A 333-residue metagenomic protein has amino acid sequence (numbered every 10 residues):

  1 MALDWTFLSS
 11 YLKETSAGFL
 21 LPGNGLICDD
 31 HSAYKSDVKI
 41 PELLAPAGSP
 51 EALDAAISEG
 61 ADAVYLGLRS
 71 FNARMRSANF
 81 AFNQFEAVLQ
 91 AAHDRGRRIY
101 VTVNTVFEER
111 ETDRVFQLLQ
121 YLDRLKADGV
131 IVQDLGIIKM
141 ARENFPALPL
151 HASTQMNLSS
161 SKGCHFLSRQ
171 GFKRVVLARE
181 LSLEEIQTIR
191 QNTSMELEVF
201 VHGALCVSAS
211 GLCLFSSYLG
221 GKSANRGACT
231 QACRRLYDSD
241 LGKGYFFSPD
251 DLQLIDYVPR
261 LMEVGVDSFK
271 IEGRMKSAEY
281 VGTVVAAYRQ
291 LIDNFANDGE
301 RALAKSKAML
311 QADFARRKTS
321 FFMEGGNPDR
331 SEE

Functional and structural regions predicted by a protein language model:
L8, L12, L20, H31-S32: Short hydrophobic targeting helices and cationic amphipathic motifs that mediate membrane/organellar targeting
G18, G23-G25: Residue-identity detector for glycine
Y34-S58, A63-S70, L89, R95-T105 (+4 more regions): Surface-exposed amphipathic alpha-helical tracts and adjacent flexible/coil segments at the periphery of soluble enzymes
R74-H93: Glycine-rich, positively charged N-terminal anion/phosphate-binding segment
G136-I137: Alpha-helix capping/helix-boundary segments
S161-K162: Conserved nucleotide-cofactor-binding alpha/beta core module
